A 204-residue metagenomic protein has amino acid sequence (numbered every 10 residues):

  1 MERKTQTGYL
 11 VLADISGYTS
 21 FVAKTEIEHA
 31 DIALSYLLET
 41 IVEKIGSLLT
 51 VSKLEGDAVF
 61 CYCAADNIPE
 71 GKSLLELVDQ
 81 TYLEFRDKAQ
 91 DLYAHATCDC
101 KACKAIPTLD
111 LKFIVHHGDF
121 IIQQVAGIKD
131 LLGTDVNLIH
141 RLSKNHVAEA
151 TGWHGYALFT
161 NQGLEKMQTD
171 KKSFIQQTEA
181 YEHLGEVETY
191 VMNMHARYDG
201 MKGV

Functional and structural regions predicted by a protein language model:
M1-Q80: Catalytic NTP-binding/metal-coordinating core of nucleotidyl cyclase/transferase enzymes
V11, D110-H116, Y156-Q162: Extended hydrophobic secondary-structure segments that form protein cores and membrane-embedded regions
S16, G118-F120, Q162: Alpha-helix/helix-capping structural signal
I32-S47, A65-F113, I139-S143: Alpha-helical scaffold within the catalytic cores of cyclic-nucleotide enzymes
C63-P69, I114-K129: Catalytic strand-loop-helix junctions within cyclic-nucleotide turnover domains
Q123-S143: Catalytic-core segments of nucleotide cyclases and related cyclic-nucleotide turnover enzymes
A148-V204: Intrinsically disordered, glycine/charged-rich C-terminal tails and inter-domain linkers that flank nucleotidyl cyclase
